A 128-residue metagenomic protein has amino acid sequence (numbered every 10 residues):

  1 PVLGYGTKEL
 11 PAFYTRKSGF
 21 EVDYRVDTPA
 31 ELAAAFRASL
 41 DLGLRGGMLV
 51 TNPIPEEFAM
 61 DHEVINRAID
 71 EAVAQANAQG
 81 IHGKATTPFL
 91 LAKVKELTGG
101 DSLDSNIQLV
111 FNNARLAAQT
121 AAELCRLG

Functional and structural regions predicted by a protein language model:
P1, V22-A34, N66-N77: Gly/Ser/Thr-rich active-site loops/lids in small-molecule metabolic enzymes that frequently grip phosphoryl groups
G4-E9, L40-G47: A glycine-rich, aromatic-flanked flexible loop/lid motif
Y5-L10, P53-P55, R115: Short, ordered loop/turn segments at secondary-structure junctions
P11-D41: Anionic-ligand binding region
F13-K17, D61-H62, A122: Short acidic, glycine/serine/threonine-rich loops at helix termini
L44-N112: A C-terminal functional module that forms or caps the active site or interfaces directly with catalytic machinery
I65, L124-G128: Terminal amphipathic helices with adjacent charged low-complexity linkers/tails
A118: Catalytic, metal-anchored helix/loop core of enzyme active sites in primary metabolism
